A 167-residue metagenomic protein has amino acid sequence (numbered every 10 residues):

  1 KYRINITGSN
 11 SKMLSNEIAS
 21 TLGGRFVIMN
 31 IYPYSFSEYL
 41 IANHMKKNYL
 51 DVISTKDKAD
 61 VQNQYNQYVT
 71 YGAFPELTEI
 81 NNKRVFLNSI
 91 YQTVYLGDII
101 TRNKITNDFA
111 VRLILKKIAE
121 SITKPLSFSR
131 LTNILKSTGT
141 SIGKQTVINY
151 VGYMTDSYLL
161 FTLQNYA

Functional and structural regions predicted by a protein language model:
R3-S9, N30: Structural recognition of the conserved hydrophobic beta-strand(s) that form the central parallel beta-sheet of P-loop
T7, Y39, V69-G72, M154: Conserved RecA-like P-loop NTPase ATPase core
N10-L14, P33-S37, A167: Conserved nucleotide-binding/hydrolysis micro-motifs of P-loop NTPases
K12-I28, L40-M45: Short regulatory helix/loop adjacent to the ATP-binding pocket of P-loop NTPases
I31-I53: Conserved small helical "lid"/interfacial subdomain of P-loop NTPases
D51-Y95: Amphipathic alpha-helical "lid/sensor" segments that cap RecA-like P-loop NTPase cores
E79-A167: Accessory nucleic acid-recognition modules appended to NTPase machines
